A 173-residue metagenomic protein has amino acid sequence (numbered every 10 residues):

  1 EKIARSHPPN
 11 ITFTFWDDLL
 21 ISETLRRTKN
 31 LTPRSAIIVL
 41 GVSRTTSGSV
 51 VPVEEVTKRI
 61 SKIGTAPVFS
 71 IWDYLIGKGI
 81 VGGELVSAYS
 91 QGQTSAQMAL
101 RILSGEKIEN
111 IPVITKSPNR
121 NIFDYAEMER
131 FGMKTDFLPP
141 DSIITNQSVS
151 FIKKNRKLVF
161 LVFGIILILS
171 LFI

Functional and structural regions predicted by a protein language model:
K2, P9-I111: Membrane-proximal low-complexity regions enriched in glycine and acidic/polar residues
A4-R5, E129: Class I S-adenosyl-L-methionine
N10, N30, N110, N119-N121 (+2 more regions): Detector for Asparagine
I38-R44, P67-I76, P118-G132, V162-I173: A short, terminal or domain-edge coil/loop segment
S47, V53, E84-L85, T115 (+4 more regions): Generic preference for flexible, low-structure residues
E54, V86, Y125-A126, K153-K154: Alpha-helix boundary/capping detector
I114, P118-F151: Juxtamembrane amphipathic/hinge helix adjacent to a transmembrane helix
T145-I173: Alpha-helical transmembrane signal-anchor helices
